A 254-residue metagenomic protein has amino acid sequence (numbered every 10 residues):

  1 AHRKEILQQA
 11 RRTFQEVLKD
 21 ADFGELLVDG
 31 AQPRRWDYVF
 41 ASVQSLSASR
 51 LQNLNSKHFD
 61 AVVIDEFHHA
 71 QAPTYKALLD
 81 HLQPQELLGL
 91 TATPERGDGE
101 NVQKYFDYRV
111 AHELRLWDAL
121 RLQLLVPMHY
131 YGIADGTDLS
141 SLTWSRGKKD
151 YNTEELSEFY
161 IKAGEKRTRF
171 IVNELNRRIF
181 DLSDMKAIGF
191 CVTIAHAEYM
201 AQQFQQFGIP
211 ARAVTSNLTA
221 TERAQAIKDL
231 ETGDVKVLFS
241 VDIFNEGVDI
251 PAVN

Functional and structural regions predicted by a protein language model:
A1-E16, V192-A195: Conserved Walker A/P-loop ATP-binding site and its immediately adjacent core in helicase/helicase-like ATPase domains
Q8, G24-R35, I188, E198-Q205 (+1 more regions): Conserved helicase ATPase core of P-loop NTP-dependent helicases/translocases
A10, S49-L51, E66-L82, V248-P251: Conserved ATPase-coupling elements of RecA-like P-loop NTPase cores
D29-A61, A72-A77: Conserved helix/coil segment N-terminal to the catalytic DExD/H
V39-S42, Q85-A92, V237-S240: Structural recognition of the conserved hydrophobic beta-strand(s) that form the central parallel beta-sheet of P-loop
A48-Q52, Q123, L238-N254: SF2 helicase motor core recognition
H68-Y131: Post-DEXD/H (motif II) to motif III coupling segment of the RecA-like Helicase ATP-binding lobe
V110-I188: Conserved interdomain linker/interface between the two RecA-like ATPase lobes of SF2 helicase motors
